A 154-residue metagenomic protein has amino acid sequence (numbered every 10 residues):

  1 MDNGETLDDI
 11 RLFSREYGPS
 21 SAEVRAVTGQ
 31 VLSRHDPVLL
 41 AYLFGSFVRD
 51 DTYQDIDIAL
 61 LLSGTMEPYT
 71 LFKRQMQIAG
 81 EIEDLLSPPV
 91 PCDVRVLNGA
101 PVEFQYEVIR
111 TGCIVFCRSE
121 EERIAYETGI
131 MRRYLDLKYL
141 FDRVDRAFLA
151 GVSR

Functional and structural regions predicted by a protein language model:
M1-L40, V48-Y53, T65-R154: Catalytic core of pol beta-like nucleotidyltransferases
D55-D57: Acidic Asp/Glu-based divalent-cation binding sites
A59-S63: Short hydrophobic/aromatic beta-strand micro-patches that form the beta-sheet surface supporting nucleotide- or nucleic
